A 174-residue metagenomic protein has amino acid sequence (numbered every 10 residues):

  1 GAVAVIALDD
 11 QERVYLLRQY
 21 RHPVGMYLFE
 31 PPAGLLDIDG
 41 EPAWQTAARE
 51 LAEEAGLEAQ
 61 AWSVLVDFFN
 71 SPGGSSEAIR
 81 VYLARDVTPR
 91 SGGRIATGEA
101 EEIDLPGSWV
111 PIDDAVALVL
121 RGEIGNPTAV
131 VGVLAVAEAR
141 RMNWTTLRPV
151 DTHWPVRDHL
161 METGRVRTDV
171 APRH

Functional and structural regions predicted by a protein language model:
V3, E77-I79, L105: Change "...and in nucleic-acid phosphodiester-cleaving endonucleases..." to "...and in nucleic-acid processing enzymes
V3-R49, E99-E101, R157-V166: Conserved Nudix-box catalytic region and its N-terminal flanking loop in Nudix hydrolases and closely related
A7, L83-R85, W109-P111: Short, well-ordered beta-strand micro-motif
Y27, V64, P72-S75, E99-H174: Nudix hydrolase/Nudix homology domain
G56-L57, I124: Helix N-cap/coil-helix junction residues
E58-L65: A short coil-to-beta-strand element that immediately follows conserved catalytic motifs
S71-G92: Active-site-adjacent beta-strand/loop module that shapes the phosphate/pyrophosphate-binding cleft
